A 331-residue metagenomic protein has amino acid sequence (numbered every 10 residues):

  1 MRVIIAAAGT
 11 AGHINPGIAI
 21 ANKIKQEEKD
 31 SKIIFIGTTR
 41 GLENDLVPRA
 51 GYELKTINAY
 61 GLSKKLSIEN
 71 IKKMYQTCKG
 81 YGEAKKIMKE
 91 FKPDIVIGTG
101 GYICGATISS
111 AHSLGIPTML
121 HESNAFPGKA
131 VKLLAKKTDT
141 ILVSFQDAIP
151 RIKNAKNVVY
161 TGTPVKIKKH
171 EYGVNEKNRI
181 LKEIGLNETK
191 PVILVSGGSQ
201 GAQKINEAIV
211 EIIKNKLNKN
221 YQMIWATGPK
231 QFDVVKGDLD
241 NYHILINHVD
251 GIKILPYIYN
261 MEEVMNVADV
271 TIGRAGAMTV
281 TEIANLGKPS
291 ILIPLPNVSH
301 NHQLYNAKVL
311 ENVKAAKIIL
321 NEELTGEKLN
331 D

Functional and structural regions predicted by a protein language model:
R2, L42, E53, H112-N178 (+1 more regions): Active-site-proximal region of nucleotide-activated glycan assembly enzymes, centered on histidine/acidic-rich loops
V3-A8, E27-Q76, Y81, T161 (+2 more regions): Conserved nucleotide-sugar phosphate-binding/catalytic loop shared by glycosyltransferases and other
H13-I24: Short amphipathic alpha-helix
G41, L46, N175-V270, L304-A307 (+2 more regions): Donor-nucleotide binding loops and adjacent catalytic segments primarily of GT-B fold Leloir glycosyltransferases
Y52, I116-P117, D269-V270, G287-L295 (+1 more regions): Structural loop-to-beta junction motif characteristic of Rossmann-like glycosyltransferase folds
E83-V96, C104-M119, K132-T140: Glycosyltransferases and closely related glycan-assembly transferases that use nucleotide-activated donors
P93-I95, I258, E262-T281, K288: Acidic donor-binding loop of glycosyltransferase active sites
H112, A135, M265, I283-A284 (+2 more regions): Short alpha-helix at the nucleotide-sugar/activated-sugar donor binding site of glycosyltransferases and closely
